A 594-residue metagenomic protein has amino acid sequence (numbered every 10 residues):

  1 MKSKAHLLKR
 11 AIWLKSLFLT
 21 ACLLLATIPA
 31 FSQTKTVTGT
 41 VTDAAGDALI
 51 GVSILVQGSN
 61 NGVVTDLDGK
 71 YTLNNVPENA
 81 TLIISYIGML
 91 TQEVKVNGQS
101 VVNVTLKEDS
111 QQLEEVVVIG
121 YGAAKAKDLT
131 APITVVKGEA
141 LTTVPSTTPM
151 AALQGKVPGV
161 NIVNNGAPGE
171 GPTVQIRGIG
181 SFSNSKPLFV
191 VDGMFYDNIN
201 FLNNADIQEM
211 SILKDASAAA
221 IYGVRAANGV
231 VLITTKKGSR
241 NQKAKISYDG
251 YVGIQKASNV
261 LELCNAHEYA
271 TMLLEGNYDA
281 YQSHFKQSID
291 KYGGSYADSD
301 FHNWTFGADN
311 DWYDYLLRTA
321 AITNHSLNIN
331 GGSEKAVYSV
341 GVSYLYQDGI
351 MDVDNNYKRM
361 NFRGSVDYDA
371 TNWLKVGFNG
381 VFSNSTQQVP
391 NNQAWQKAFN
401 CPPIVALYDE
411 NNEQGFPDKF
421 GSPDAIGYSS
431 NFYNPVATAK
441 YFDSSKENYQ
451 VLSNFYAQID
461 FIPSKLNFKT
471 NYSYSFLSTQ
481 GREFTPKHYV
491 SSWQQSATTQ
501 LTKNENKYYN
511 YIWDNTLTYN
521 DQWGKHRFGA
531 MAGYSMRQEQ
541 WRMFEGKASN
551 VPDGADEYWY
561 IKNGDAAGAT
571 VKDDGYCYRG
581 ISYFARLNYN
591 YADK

Functional and structural regions predicted by a protein language model:
M1-R363, Y368-A370, K375-G377, L452-S453 (+1 more regions): Short, small/polar-rich motifs associated with maturation and membrane association, primarily at protein termini
G169, R240-D309, T319, I350-L452 (+1 more regions): Surface-exposed loop/interface segments of Gram-negative outer-membrane beta-barrel transport/assembly proteins
I322, S333-E334, D369-W373, F461-S464 (+2 more regions): Outer-membrane beta-barrel channels and translocator barrels
I329-E334, H488, P552-D553, N588: Short glycine/proline-enriched loop/turn "hinge" motifs that connect secondary-structure elements and lie
V342-Y344, Y474, Y589-Y591: Short, small-residue-rich loop/turn micro-motifs
I459, K465, Y474-F476: N-terminal hydrophobic signal/anchor transmembrane helix of membrane proteins
Y583-K594: Short, intrinsically disordered, charge-balanced linker/junction segments flanking boundaries in proteins
